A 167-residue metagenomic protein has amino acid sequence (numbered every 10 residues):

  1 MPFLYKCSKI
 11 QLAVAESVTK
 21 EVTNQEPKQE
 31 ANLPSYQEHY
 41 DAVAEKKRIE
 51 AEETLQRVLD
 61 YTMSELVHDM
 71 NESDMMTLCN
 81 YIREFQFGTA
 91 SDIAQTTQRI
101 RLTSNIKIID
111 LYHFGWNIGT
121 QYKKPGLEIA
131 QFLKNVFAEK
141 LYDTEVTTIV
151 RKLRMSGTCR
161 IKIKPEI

Functional and structural regions predicted by a protein language model:
M1-T19: Solvent-exposed, non-transmembrane interaction/regulatory regions
A15-I167: Flexible coil/loop and intrinsically disordered linker positions at secondary-structure junctions
